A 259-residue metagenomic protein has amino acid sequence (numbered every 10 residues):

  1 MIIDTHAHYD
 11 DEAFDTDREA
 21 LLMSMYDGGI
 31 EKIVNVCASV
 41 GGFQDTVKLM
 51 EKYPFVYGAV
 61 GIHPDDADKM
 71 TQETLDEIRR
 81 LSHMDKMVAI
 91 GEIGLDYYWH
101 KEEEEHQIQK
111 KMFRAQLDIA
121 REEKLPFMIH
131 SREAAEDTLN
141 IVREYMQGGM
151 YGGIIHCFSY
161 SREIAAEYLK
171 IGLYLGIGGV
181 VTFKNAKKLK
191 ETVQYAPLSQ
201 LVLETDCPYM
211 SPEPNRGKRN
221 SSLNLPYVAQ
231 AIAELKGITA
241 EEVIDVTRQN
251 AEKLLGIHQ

Functional and structural regions predicted by a protein language model:
M1-Q259: Mid-domain alpha/beta scaffold segments of enzyme catalytic cores
